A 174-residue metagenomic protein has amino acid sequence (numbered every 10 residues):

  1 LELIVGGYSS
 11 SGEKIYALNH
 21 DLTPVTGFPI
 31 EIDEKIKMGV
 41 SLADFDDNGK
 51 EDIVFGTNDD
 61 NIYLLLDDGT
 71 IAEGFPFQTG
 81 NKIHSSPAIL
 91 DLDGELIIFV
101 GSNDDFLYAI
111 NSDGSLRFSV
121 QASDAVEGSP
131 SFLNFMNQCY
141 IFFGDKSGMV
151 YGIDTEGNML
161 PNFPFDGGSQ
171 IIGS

Functional and structural regions predicted by a protein language model:
L1-S174: Extracytoplasmic/lumenal domain signature
